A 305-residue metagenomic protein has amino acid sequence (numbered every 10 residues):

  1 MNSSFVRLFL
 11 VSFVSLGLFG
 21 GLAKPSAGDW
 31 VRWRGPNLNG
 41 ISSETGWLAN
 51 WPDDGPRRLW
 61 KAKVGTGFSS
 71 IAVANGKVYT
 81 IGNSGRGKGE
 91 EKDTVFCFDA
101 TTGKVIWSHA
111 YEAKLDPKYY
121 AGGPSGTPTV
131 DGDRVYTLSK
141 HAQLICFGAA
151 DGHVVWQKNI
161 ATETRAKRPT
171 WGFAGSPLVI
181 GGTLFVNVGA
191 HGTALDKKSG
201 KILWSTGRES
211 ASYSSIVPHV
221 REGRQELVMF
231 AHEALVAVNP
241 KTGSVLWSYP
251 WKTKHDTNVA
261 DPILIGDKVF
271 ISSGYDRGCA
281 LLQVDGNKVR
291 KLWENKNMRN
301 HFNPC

Functional and structural regions predicted by a protein language model:
M1-V6: N-terminal secretory signal peptides that target proteins for export/translocation
F9-G21: Bacterial N-terminal signal peptides
L22-P304: Noncatalytic, solvent-exposed loop/strand surfaces of beta-propeller-type extracellular/periplasmic domains
